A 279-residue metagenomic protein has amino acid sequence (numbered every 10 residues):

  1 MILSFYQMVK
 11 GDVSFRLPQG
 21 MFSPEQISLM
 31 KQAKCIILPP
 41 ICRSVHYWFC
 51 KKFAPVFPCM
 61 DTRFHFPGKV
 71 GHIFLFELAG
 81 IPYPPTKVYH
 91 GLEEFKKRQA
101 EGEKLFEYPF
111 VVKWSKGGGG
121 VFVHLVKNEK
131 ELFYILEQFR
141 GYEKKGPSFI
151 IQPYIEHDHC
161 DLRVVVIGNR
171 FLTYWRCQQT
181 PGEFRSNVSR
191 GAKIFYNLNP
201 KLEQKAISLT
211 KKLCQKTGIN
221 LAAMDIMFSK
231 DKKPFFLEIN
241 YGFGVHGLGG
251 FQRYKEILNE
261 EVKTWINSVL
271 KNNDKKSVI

Functional and structural regions predicted by a protein language model:
M1, R63-F149, Q204: Active-site nucleotide/adenylate-binding loops and adjacent lid/helix of ATP-dependent enzymes
I2-H90, A100-E101: Conserved N-proximal alpha/beta basic substrate-recognition cap immediately N-terminal to, or forming the N-lobe
P39-R43, T62-R63, C177-T180, M227-D231: Short glycine-enriched loops at secondary-structure junctions
F110, I150, L172-T173, A222 (+1 more regions): Protein kinase-like catalytic core scaffold
G117, N169, S229-K232: Short strand-connecting beta-turns/loops that link adjacent beta-strands
H124-L213, T217: Phosphate-binding site of ATP-dependent enzymes
Q152-P153, I219-D231: A short glycine-rich, hydrophobically flanked beta-strand micro-motif that places a catalytic Asp/Glu for divalent metal
F228-I279: C-terminal active-site "lid" helix and adjoining low-complexity regulatory extension at the edge of ATP-using catalytic
